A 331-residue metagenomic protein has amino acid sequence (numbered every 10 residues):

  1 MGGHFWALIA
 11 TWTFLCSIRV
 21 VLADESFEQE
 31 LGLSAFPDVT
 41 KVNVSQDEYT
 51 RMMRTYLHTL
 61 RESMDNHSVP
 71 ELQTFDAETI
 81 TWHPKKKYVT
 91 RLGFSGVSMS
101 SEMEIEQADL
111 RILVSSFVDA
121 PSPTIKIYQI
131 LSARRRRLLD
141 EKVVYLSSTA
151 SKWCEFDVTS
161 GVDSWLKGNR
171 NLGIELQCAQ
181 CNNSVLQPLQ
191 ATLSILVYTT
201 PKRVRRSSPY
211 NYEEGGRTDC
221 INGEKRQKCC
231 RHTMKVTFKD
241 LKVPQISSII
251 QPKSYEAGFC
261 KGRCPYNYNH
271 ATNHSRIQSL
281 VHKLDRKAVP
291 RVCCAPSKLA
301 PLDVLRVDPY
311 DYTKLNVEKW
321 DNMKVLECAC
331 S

Functional and structural regions predicted by a protein language model:
G2-Q107, R111-K152, S184, D303-C330: N-terminal leader/pro-regions and domain N-caps
F14-R61, Y198-K242, P252: Intrinsically disordered regulatory linkers and targeting segments that flank signaling/catalytic domains
R19, M64, S116-V118, R135 (+8 more regions): Eukaryotic basic, amphipathic alpha-helical target segments in cytosolic regions
S95, D157-D163, T237-K239: Helix N-cap / beta->alpha transition motif
E106, G168-N169, S254: Short, well-ordered loop/turn elements at secondary-structure boundaries
L110-I112, R135-D219, Q278-V317: Cysteine-clustered segments with highest specificity for TGF-beta superfamily mature ligands
S122-T124, L186-L189, T272-H274: Short coil/turn segments at secondary-structure boundaries
R206-S331: Folded, disulfide-stabilized extracellular/luminal domains of secretory-pathway proteins
